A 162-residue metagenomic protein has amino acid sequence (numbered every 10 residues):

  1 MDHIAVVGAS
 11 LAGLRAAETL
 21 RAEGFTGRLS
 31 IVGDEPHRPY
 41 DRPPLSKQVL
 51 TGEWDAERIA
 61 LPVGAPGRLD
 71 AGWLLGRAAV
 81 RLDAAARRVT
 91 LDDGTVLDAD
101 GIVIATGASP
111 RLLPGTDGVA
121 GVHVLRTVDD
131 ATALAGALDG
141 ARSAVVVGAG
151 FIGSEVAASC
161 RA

Functional and structural regions predicted by a protein language model:
D2-A5, L61-S143: FAD-binding core/adjacent interface of flavoenzyme oxidoreductases
D2-G72, S159-A162: Beta1-alpha1 glycine-rich phosphate/pyrophosphate-binding loop at the start of Rossmann-like nucleotide-binding domains
G8-L11, R126, G148-G150: Glycine-rich Rossmann-fold phosphate-binding loop(s) that bind the pyrophosphate of adenine dinucleotide cofactors
E18-E23, A85-D93, V146-F151: Short, mixed-charge, low-aromatic patches
E35, A108, G150: Flexible, active-site-proximal loop/turn residues at the rims of small-molecule/cofactor binding pockets and catalytic
P39, L112-L113, S154-V156: Glycine/Thr-rich phosphate-binding loops of Rossmann-like dinucleotide-binding domains
T51, G118, G153-E155: Juxtamembrane/interface motifs at transmembrane-helix termini
A133-A162: Rossmann-like NAD(P)H-binding beta-loop-alpha module
